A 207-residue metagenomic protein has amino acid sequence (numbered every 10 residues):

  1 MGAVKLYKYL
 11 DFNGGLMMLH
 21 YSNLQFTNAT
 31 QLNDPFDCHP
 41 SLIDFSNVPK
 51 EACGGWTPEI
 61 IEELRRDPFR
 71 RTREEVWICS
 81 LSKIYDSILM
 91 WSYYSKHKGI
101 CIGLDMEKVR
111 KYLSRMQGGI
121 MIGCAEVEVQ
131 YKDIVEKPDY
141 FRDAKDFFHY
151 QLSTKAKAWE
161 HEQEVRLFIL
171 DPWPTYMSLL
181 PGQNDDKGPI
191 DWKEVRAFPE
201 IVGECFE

Functional and structural regions predicted by a protein language model:
M1-E207: Partner-binding and oligomerization surfaces adjacent to conserved cores of proteins that assemble macromolecular
